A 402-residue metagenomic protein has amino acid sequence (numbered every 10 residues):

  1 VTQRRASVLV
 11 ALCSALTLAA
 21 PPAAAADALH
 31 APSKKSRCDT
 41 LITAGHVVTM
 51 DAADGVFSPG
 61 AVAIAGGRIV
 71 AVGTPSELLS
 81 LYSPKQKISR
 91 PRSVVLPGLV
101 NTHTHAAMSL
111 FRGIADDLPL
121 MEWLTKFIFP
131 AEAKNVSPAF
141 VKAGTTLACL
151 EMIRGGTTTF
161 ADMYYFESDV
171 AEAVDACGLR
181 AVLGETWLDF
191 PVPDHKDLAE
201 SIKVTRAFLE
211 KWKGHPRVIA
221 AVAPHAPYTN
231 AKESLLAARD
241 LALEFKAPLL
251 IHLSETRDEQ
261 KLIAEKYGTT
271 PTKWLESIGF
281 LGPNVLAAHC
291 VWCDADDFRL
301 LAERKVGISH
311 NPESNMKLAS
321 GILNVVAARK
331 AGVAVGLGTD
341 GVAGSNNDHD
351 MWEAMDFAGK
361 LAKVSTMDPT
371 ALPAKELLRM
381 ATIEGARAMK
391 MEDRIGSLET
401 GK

Functional and structural regions predicted by a protein language model:
S7-P21: Bacterial N-terminal signal peptides
A26-D27, P32, D169-V291: Metal-coordinating catalytic core of metallo-dependent amide/deamination hydrolases
D27-T40, V47-L96: Histidine-rich, glycine-flanked metal-binding segment
H30, V47-A61, T74-P75, L318-S320 (+3 more regions): Acidic, glycine-enriched loop/beta-strand segments at the rims of small-molecule binding/catalytic pockets
S36-A44, L79-W123, T146-R154: Replace "His-x-His-based motif
V94, R112-G178, S201-G214: Alpha-helical scaffold segments that flank or form the walls of functional sites
L110-A143, R180-A199, R257-N284, R304-G307 (+2 more regions): Active-site gating loops and adjacent loop-to-helix segments of metal-dependent hydrolytic enzymes
K273, S277-N284, V326-K402: His/Asp/Glu-enriched, well-ordered alpha-helical/loop segment that forms or immediately abuts the divalent-metal
